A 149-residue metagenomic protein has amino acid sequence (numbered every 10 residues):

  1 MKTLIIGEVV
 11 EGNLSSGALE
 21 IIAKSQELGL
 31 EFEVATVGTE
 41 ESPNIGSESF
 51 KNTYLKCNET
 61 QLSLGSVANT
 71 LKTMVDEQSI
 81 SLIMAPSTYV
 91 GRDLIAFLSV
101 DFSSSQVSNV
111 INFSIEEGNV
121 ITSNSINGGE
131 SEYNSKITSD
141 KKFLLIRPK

Functional and structural regions predicted by a protein language model:
M1-K149: N-terminal glycine-rich FAD/FM-binding segment characteristic of electron-transfer flavoproteins
